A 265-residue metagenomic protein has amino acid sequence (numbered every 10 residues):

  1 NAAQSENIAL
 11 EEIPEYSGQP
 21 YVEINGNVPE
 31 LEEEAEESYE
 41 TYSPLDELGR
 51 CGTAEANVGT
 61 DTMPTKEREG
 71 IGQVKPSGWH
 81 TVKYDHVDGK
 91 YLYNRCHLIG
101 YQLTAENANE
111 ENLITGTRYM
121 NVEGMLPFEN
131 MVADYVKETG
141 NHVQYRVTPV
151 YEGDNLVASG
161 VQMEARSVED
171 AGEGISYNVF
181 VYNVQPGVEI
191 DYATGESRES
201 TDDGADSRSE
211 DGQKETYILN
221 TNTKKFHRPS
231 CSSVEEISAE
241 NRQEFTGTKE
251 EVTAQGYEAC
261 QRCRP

Functional and structural regions predicted by a protein language model:
N1-S38, T201-G212: N-terminal, intrinsically disordered, polar/charged segments of Gram-positive cell-envelope systems that serve as
A2, V22, W79, Y91 (+5 more regions): Generic preference for hydrophobic/aromatic residues in regular secondary structure cores
A3, A9-E11, P29, T41-L45 (+6 more regions): Short, well-ordered helical secondary-structure segments
A9, P14, E32-A35, G72 (+6 more regions): Short linear sequence motifs
P14, Q19, E37, I175 (+5 more regions): Intrinsically disordered, low-complexity segments enriched in small/polar residues
N25, G78, K83, L103 (+5 more regions): Solvent-exposed, flexible loop/coil residues
L31-S207: Domain-level detector of nuclease and nuclease-like folds in predominantly extracellular/periplasmic contexts
D203-P265: Mature, structured domains enriched in cysteine- and short glycine motifs
